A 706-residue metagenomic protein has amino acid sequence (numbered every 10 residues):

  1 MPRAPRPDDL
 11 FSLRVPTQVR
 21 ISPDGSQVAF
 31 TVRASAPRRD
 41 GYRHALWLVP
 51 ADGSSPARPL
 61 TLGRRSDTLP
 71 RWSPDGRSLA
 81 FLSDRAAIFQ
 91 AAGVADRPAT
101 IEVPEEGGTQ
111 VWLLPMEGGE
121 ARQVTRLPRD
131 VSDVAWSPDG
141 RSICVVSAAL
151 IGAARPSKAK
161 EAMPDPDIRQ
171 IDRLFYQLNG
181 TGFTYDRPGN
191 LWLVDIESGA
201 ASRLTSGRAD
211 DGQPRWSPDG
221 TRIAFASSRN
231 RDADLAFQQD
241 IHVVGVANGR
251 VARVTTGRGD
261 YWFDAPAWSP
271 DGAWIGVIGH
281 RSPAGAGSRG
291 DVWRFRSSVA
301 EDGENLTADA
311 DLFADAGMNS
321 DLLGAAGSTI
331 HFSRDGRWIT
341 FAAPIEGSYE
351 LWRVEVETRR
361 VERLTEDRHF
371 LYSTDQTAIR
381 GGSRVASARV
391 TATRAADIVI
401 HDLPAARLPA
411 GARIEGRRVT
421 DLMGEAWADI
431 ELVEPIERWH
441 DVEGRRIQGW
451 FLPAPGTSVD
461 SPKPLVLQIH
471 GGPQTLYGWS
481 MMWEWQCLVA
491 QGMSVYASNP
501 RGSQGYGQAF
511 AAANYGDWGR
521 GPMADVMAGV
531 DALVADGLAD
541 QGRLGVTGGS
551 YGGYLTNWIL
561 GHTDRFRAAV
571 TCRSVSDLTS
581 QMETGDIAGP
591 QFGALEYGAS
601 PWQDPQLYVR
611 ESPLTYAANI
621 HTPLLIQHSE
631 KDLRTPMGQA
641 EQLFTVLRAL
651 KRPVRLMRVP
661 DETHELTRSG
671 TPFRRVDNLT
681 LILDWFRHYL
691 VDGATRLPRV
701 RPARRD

Functional and structural regions predicted by a protein language model:
D8-H44: Beta-strand-rich domains and repeat architectures in extracellular enzymes and scaffolds, especially beta-propellers
Q18-R20, C144-V146, R169-I171, Q177-L178 (+10 more regions): Non-catalytic accessory segments flanking enzyme active sites
P23-D24, P74-D75, P138-D139, P218-D219 (+3 more regions): Residue-level detector of Asp-centered blade-edge/turn motifs that repeat once per structural unit in beta-propeller
V28, L79, I143-C144, I223-A224 (+3 more regions): Hydrophobic beta-strand positions that form the internal "hydrophobic ladder" of WD40/Gbeta-like beta-propeller blades
V32-A45, T61-D67, A80-W112, E120 (+12 more regions): A flexible loop/linker signature enriched in serine peptidases of the S9 family
P50-G53, P115-G119, D195-G199, G245-G249 (+3 more regions): Short loop/turn segments that connect beta-strands within beta-propeller blades
R413, D421-G542, G549, E583-I587: Cap/lid segment of the alpha/beta-hydrolase catalytic domain
S498-D706: Active-site-proximal cap/loop segments of hydrolase catalytic domains
